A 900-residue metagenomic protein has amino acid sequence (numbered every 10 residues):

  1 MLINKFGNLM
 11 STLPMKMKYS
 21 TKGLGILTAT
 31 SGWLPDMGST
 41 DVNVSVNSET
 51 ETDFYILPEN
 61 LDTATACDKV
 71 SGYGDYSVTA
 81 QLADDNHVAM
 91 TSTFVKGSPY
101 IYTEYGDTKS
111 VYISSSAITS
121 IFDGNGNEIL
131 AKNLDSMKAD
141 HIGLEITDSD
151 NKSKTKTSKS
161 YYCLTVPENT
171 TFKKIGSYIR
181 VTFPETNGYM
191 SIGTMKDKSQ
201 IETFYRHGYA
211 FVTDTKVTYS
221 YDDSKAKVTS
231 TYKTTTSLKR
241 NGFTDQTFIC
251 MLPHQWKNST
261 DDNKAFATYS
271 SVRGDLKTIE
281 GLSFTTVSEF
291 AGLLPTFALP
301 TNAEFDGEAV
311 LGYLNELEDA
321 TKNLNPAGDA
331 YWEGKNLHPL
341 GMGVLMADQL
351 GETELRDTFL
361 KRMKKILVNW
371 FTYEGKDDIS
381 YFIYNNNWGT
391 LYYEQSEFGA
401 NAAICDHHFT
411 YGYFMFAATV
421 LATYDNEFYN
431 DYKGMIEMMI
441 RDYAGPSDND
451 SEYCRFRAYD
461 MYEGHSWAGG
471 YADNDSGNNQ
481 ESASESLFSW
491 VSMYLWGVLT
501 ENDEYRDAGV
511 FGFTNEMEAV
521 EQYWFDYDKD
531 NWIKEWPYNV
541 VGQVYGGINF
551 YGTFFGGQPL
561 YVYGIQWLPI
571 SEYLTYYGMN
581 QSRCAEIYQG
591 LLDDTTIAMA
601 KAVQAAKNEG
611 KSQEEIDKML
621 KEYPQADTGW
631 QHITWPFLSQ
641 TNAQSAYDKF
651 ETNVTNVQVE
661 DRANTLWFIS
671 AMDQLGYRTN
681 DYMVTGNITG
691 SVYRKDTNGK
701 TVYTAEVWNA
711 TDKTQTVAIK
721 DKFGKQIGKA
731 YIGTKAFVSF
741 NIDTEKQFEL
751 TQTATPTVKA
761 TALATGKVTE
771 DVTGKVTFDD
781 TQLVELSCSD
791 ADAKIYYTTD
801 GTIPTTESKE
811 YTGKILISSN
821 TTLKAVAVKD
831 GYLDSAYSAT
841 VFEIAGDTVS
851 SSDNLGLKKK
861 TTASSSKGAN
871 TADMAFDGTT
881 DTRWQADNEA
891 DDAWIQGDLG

Functional and structural regions predicted by a protein language model:
M1-Q395, N401-H408, P446-Y462, T500 (+1 more regions): Ser/Thr/Asn(+Pro)-rich, low-complexity disordered segments
L324-A327, Q395-I404, A468-Q480, D892: Active-site-adjacent structural elements in folded domains
A327-A347, N401-F428, Y432-I440, S482-W490: Aromatic-rich carbohydrate-recognition surfaces in CAZymes
A483-E516: Active-site neighborhood of glycoside hydrolase catalytic domains
Y703-A705, Q782-V784, A893-I895: Structural beta-strand segments of beta-rich domains
V738, Y811-I815, A893-G897: Short strand-edge motifs at loop-to-beta-strand transitions and within beta-strands of extracellular beta-rich domains
Q752-G856: Short, compositionally stereotyped local motifs that mark structural "simplifiers"
K759, G846-D898: Disordered, acidic Ser/Thr/Pro-rich linker "stalks" and the adjacent N-terminal cap of the next globular domain
